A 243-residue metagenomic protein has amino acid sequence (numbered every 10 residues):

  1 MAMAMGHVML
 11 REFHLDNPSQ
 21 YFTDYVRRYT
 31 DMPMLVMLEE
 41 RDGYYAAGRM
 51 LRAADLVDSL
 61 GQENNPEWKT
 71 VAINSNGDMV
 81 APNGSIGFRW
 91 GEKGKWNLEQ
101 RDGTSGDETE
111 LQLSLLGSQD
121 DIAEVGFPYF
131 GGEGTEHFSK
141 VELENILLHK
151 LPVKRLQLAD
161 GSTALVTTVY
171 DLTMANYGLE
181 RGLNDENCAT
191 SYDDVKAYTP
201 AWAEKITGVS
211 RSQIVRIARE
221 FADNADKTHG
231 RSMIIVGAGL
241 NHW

Functional and structural regions predicted by a protein language model:
M1-K227: Long, well-ordered, tryptophan-enriched scaffold segments
W202-I206, V236-W243: Conserved short loop/turn motifs at secondary-structure junctions
G230-I234: Generic beta-sheet signal
